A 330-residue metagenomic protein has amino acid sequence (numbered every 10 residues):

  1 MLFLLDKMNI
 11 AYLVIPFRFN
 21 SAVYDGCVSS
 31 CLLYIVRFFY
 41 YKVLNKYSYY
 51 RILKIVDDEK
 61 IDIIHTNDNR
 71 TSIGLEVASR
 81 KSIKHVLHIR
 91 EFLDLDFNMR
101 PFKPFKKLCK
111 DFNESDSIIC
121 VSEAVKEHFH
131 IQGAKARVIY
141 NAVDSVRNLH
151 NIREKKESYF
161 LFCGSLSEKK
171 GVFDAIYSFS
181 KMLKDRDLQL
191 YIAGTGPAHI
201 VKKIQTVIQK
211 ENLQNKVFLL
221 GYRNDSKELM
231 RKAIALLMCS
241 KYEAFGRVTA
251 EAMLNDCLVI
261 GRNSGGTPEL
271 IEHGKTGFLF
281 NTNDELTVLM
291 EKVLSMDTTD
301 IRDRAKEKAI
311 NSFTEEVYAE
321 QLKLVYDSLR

Functional and structural regions predicted by a protein language model:
T66-T71, I89: Short His-centered aromatic/hydrophobic patch
A124, A142: Carbohydrate-associated surface elements
L161-R186, L190, H199-K203, A250: A conserved mid-protein helix/loop that constitutes part of the nucleotide-sugar donor-binding site
K203-G221: Nucleotide-activated donor-binding/catalytic signature segment of Leloir-type glycosyltransferases, i.e., the conserved
Y222, K241: Aromatic "clamp/platform" in nucleotide-sugar-dependent glycosyltransferases that forms part of the donor/acceptor
L258-G261: Short hydrophobic beta-strand element within catalytic cores of glycosyltransferases and related nucleotide-activated
H273-G274, F278-D284, K292-D297: Conserved acidic donor-binding segment of nucleotide-sugar-dependent glycosyltransferases
T299-L324: A short, well-ordered alpha-helix in the C-terminal region of glycosyltransferases
